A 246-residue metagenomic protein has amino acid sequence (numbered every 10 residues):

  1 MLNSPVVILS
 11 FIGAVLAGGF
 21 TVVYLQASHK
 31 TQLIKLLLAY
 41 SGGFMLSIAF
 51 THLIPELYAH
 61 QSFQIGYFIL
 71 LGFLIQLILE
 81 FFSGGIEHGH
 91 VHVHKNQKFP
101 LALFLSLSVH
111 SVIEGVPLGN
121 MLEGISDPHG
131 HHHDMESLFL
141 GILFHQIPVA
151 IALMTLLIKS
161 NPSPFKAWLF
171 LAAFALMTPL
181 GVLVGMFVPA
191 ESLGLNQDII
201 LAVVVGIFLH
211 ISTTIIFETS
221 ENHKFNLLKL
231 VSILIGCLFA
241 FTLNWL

Functional and structural regions predicted by a protein language model:
M1-L246: Intrinsically disordered, metal-sensing/regulatory segments
